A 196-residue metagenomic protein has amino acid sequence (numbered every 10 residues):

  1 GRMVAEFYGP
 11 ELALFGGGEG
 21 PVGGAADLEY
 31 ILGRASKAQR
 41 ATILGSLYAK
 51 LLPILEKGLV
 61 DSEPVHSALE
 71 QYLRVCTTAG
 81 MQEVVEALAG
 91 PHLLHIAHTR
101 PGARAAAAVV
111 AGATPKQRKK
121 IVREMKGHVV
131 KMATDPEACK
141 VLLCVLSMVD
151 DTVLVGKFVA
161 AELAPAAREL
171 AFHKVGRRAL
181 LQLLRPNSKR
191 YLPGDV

Functional and structural regions predicted by a protein language model:
G1-V196: Eukaryotic gene-expression regulator signature that favors modular helical reader/repeat domains and their
